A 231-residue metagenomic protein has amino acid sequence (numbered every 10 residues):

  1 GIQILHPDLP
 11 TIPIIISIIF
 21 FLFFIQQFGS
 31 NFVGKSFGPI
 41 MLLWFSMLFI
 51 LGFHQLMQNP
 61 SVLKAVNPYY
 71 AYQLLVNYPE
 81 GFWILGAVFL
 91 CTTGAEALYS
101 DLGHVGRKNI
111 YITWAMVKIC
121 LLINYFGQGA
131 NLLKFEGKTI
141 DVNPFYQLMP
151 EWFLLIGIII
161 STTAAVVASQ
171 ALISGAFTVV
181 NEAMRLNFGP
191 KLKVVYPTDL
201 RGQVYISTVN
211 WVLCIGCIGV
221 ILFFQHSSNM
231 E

Functional and structural regions predicted by a protein language model:
G1-E231: The structured alpha-helical core of multi-pass membrane proteins
